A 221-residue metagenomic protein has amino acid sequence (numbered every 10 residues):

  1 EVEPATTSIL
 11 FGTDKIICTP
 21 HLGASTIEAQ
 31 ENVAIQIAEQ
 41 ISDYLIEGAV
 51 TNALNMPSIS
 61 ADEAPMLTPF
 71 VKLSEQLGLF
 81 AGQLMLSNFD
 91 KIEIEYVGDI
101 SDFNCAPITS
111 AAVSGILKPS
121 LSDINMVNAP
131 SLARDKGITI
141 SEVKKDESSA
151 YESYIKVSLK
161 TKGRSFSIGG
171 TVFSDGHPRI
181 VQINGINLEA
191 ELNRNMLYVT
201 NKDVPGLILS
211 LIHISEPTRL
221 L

Functional and structural regions predicted by a protein language model:
E1-L84, P119: Rossmann-like dinucleotide-binding domain for NAD(H)/NADP(H)
T13, T51, F89-K91, D135-G137 (+3 more regions): Active-site lining segments that contact anionic ligands and/or coordinate catalytic metals
L22-A24, S58-S60, E95-S101, L159-T161 (+1 more regions): Glycine-rich beta-alpha junction loops
N55-N128, L132-K136, V143: An accessory alpha-helical subdomain
G115-P119, N195-K202: Short, well-ordered beta-strand elements within core beta-sheets of diverse protein domains
V143, S149-N195: C-terminal, non-catalytic macromolecule-binding modules
I212-L221: Single conserved hydrophobic/aromatic residue that forms the stacking wall/gate of nucleotide- or nucleobase-binding
